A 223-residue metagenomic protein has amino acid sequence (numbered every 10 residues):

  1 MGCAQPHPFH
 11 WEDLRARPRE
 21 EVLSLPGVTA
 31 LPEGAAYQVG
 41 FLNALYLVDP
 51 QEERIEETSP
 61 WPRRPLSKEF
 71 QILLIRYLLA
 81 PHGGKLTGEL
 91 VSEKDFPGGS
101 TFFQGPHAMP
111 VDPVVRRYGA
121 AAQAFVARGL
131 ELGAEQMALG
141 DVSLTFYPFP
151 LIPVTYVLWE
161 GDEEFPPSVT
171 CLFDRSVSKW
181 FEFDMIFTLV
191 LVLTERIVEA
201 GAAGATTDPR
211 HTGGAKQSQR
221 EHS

Functional and structural regions predicted by a protein language model:
M1-A35, F70, Y77-L132: Short Lys/Arg-enriched alpha/beta "domain-start" segment
C3, F9-E21, F146-Y147, G201-A205 (+2 more regions): Surface-exposed peri-terminal alpha-helical interaction modules
A16-W61: N-terminal domain-start signal
A44-I72, W159-D184: Intrinsically disordered, low-complexity regulatory segments enriched in Ser/Thr/Pro and charged residues
K68-H82, T188-R196: Short, hydrophobic/amphipathic alpha-helical patches that form generic packing surfaces within helical domains
S100-V111, L139-G140, S178-F181, T194: Domain-length accessory/inserted modules outside core catalytic folds
A120-K179: Conserved binding-pocket/active-site segment within a compact domain
E163-S223: Alpha-helical oligomerization segments
